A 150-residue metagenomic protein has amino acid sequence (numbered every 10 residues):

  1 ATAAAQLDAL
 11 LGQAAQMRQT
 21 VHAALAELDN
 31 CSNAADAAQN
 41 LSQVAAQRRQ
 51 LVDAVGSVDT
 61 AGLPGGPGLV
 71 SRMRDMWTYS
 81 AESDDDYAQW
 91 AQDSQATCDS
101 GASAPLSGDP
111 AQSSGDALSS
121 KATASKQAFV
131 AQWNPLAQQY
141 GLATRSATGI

Functional and structural regions predicted by a protein language model:
A5-W90, A104-I150: Alpha-helical segments in soluble extracytoplasmic regions
Q92-Q95: Transmembrane transport/permeation module of multi-pass membrane proteins
